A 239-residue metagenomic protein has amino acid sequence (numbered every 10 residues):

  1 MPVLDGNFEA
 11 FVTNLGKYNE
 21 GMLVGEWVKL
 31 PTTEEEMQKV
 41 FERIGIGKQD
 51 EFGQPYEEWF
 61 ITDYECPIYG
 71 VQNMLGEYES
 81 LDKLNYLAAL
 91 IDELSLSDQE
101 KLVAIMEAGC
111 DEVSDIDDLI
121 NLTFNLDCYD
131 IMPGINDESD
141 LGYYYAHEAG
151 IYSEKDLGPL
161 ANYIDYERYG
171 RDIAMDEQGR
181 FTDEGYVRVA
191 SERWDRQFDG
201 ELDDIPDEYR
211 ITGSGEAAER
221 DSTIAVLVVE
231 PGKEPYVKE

Functional and structural regions predicted by a protein language model:
M1-D50: N-terminal ordered "arm"
T13-N19, D63-C66, A190: Short, flexible beta-strand-to-coil junctions
E35-I116: Structured domain cores in non-transmembrane regions
G47, L90-S97, A108, L122-Y129 (+6 more regions): Surface-exposed polar/charged interaction patches
V103, G109-A149: Extracytoplasmic/secretory-pathway segments with low complexity and glycosylation-like composition
N136-D183, A190: Acidic, low-complexity, intrinsically disordered interaction modules
D165, S214-E239: Non-Sec secretion/translocation targeting segments of pathogen effectors
R171-A217: Long, highly charged low-complexity segments enriched in Glu/Asp and Lys/Arg with interspersed Ser/Thr
